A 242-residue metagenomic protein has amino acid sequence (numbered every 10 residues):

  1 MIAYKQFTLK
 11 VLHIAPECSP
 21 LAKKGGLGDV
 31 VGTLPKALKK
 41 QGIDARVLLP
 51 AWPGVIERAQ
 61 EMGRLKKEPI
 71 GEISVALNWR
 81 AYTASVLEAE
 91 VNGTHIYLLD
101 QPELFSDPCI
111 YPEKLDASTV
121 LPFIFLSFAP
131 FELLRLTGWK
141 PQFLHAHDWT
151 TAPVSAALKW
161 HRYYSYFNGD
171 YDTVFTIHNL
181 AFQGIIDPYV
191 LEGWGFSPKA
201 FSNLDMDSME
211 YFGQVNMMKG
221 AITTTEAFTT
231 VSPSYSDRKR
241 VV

Functional and structural regions predicted by a protein language model:
M1-V242: Catalytic cores of nucleotide-sugar-dependent glycosyltransferases that transfer UDP/GDP/TDP-activated
